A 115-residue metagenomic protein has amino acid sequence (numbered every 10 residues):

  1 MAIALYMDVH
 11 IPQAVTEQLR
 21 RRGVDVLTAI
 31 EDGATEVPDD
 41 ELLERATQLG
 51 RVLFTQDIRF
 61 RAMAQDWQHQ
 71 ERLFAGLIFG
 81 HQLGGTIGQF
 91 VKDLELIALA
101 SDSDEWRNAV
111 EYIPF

Functional and structural regions predicted by a protein language model:
M1, V24-D25, Q48: Short, surface-exposed connector motifs at secondary-structure boundaries
A2-V9, Q13, E17-R21, A34 (+2 more regions): Acidic, PIN/NYN-like endoribonuclease modules and their adjacent C-terminal/linker elements
D25-V37: Conserved BB-loop
D39, T47-A64: Acidic, metal-binding active-site segment of PIN/NYN-like and related structure-specific nucleases
